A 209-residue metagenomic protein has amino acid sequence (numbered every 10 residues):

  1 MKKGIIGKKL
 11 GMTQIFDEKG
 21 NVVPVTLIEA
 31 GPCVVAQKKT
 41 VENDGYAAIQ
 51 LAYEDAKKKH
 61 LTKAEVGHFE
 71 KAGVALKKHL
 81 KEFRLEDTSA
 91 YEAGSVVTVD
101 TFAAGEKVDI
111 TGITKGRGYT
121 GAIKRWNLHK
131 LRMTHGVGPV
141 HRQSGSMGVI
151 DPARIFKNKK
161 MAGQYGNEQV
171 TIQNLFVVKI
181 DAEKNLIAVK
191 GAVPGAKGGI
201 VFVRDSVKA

Functional and structural regions predicted by a protein language model:
M1-A209: Extended basic (Lys/Arg/His-rich) segments that typically form rRNA-contacting surfaces in ribosomal proteins
